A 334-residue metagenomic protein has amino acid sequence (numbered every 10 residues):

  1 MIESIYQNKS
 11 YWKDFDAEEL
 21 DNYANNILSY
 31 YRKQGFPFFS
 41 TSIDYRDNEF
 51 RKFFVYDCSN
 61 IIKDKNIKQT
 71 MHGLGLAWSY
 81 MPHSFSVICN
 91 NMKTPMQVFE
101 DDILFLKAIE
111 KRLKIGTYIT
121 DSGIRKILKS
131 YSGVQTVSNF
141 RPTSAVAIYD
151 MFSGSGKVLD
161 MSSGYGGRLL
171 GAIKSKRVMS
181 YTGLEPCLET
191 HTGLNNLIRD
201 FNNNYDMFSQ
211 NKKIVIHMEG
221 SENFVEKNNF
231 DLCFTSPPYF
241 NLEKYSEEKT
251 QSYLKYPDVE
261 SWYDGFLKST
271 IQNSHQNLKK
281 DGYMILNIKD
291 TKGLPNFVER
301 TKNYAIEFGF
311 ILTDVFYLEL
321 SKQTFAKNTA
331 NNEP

Functional and structural regions predicted by a protein language model:
M1-S138, K289, P295, E307: N-terminal accessory regions of S-adenosyl-L-methionine
A145-I173, G183-E185, E219-E222, N228-E247 (+2 more regions): Conserved proline-anchored active-site loop of SAM-dependent methyltransferases that bridges a beta-strand
I173, K268-H275, K302: A structural alpha-helix within SAM-dependent methyltransferase catalytic domains
E189-T192: Short alpha-helix immediately C-terminal to the canonical SAM-binding loop
N195-K227: S-adenosyl-L-methionine
D231-T270, K292: Mobile active-site "lid"/loop adjacent to the S-adenosyl-L-methionine
N277-K280: Helix-to-beta-strand junctions that scaffold the AdoMet/dcAdoMet cofactor pocket in Class I SAM-dependent enzymes
L294-P334: Class I S-adenosyl-L-methionine
